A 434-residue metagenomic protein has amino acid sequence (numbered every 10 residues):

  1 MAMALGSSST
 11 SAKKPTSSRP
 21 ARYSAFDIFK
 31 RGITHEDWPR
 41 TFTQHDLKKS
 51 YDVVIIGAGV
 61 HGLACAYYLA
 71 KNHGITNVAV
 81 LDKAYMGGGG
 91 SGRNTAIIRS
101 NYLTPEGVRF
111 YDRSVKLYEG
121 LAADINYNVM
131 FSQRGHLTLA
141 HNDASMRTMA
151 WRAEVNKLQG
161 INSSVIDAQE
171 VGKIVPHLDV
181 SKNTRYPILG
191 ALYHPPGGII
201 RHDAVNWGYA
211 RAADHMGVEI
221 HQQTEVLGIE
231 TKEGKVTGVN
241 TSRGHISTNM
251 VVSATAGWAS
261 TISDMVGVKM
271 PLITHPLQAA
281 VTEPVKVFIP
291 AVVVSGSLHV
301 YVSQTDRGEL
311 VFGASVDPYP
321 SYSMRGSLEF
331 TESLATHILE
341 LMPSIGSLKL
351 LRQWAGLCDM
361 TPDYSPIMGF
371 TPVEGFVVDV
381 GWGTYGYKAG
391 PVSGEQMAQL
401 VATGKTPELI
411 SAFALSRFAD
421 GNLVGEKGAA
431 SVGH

Functional and structural regions predicted by a protein language model:
M1-V53, K71-T76: Extreme N-terminal leader/targeting segments of oxidoreductases
A58-L63, K83: Glycine-rich Rossmann-fold phosphate-binding loop(s) that bind the pyrophosphate of adenine dinucleotide cofactors
Y67-K71, A96-I98, Y127-G135, G228-V236 (+3 more regions): Active-site substrate-recognition segment that forms the wall of the catalytic cavity or substrate channel
A70-G92: Glycine-rich FAD pyrophosphate-binding loop
A96-H177, H299, E329, H337-L339: Dinucleotide-binding Rossmann-like beta1-alpha1 core, especially the glycine-rich loop that anchors the ADP
A191-M250: Helical element adjacent to the flavin cofactor pocket in flavoenzyme catalytic cores
S297, L339-H434: C-terminal catalytic lobe of FAD-dependent flavoproteins
